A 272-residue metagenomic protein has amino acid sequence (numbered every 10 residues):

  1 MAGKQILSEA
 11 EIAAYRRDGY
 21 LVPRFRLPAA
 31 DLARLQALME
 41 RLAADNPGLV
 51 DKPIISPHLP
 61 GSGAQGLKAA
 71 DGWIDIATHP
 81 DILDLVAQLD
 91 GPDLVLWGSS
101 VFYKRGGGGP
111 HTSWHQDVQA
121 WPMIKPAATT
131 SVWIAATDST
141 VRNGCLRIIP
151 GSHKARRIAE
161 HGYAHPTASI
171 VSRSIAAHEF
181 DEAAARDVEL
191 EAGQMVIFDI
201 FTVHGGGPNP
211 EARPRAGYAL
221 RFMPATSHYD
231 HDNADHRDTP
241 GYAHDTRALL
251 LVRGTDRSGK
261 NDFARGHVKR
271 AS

Functional and structural regions predicted by a protein language model:
M1-D18, P23-M123, H161, N233 (+2 more regions): Non-heme Fe(II)-dependent double-stranded beta-helix
P28-A29, F102-K104, G108, Q119 (+4 more regions): Short, solvent-exposed loop/turn segments at secondary-structure junctions
R41-D45, P92, S139, A155 (+1 more regions): Phosphate/oxyanion-binding loops and surfaces in catalytic or ligand/nucleic-acid-binding neighborhoods
L42-D51, I55, M195, F201-S272: Non-heme Fe(II)/2-oxoglutarate
P92-S99, P110-T112, A128-I134, G144 (+1 more regions): Generic beta-strand structural signal
Q116-D117, I170-A184, A212-P214, D232-T239: Short, surface-exposed loop/helix-turn segments at secondary-structure junctions that function as lids/hinges flanking
P122-V141, E189, I197, R221-P224: Short, conserved beta-strand element in jelly-roll/cupin
S139-G207: Double-stranded beta-helix
